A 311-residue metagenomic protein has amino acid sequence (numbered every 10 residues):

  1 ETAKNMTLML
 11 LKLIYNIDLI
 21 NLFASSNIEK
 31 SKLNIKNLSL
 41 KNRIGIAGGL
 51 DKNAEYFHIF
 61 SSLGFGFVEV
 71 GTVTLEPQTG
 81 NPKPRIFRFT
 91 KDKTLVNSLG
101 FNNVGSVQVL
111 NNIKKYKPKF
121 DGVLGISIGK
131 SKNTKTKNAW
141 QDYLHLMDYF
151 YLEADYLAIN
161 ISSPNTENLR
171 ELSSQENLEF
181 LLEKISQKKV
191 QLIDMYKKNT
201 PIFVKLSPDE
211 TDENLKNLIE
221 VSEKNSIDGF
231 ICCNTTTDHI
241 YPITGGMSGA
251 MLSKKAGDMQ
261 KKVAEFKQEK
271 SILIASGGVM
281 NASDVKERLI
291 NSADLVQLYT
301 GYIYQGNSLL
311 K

Functional and structural regions predicted by a protein language model:
E1-L33, N97, N102, S106-V107: An N-cap/entry alpha-helix motif that binds or orients negatively charged groups
L11-E29, N165-N177, L215-E269: Glycine/Thr-rich beta-alpha phosphate-binding loop at enzyme active sites
N37-I46, F120-S127, Q191-E210, V263-A275: Short beta-strand/loop segments at the ligand-binding rim of alpha/beta enzyme cores
I46, V68, V109, I126 (+6 more regions): Conserved, mostly hydrophobic/aromatic
N53-S62, Q141, E210-K224, E265-E269 (+1 more regions): Catalytic cores of alpha/beta
G64-Q78, I161-S163, G229-T237, V285-L310: Glycine-rich phosphate-binding active-site loops on the catalytic face of alpha/beta enzymes
G71-D121: A gly/proline- and charged-residue-enriched helix-loop-helix capping module
S131-Y143, E171, N177, F203-E223: Active-site glycine- and acidic-residue-rich loops that bind and position anionic ligands or nucleotide-like cofactors
